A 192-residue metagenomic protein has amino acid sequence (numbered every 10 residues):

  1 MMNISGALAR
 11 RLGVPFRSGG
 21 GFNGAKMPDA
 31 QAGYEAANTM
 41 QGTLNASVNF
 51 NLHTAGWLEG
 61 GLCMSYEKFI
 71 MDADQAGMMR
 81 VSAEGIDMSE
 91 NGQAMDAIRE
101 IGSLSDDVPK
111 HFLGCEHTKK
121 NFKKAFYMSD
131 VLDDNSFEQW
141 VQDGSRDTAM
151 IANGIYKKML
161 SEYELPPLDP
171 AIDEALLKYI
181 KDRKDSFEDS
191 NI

Functional and structural regions predicted by a protein language model:
M1-Q75: Glycine-rich anion/phosphate-binding loop at the beta-strand->alpha-helix junction
E67-I192: Catalytic-core signal marking the mid-to-C-terminal active-site face
